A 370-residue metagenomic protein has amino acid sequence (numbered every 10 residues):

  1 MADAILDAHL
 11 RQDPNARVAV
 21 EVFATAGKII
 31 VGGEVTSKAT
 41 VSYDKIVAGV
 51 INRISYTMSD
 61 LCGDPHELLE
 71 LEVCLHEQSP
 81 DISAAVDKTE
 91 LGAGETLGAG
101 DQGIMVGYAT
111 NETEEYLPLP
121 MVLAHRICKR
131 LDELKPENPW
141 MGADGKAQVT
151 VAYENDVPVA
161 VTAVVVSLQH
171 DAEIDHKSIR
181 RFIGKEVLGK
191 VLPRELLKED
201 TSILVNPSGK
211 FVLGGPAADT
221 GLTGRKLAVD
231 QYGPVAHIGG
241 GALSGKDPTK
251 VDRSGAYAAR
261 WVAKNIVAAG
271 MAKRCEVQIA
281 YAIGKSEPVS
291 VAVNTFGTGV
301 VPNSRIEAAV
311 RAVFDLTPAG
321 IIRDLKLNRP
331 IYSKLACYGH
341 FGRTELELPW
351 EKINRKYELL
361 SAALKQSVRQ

Functional and structural regions predicted by a protein language model:
M1-A19, A363: N-terminal, positively charged regions that mediate nucleic acid binding
A16-V20, G145-V151, T201-V205, A272-A282: A short glycine-rich, hydrophobically flanked beta-strand micro-motif that places a catalytic Asp/Glu for divalent metal
A19-S37, I283-E287: Short, charge-patterned binding micro-sites
T25, R274, Y281-Q370: Internal helix-turn-beta structural module
G27, K45, N52-Y56, D60-L213 (+2 more regions): Glycine-rich, mobile lid/loop segments that gate access to catalytic sites or pores
K28-E34, T162-H170, V289-T295: Short, hydrophobic beta-strand segments
L97-T113, V212-A236, G241, I331-E345: Conserved phosphate/anionic-ligand binding catalytic regions in large, soluble enzymes, centered on
I174-V267: Glycine-rich anion/phosphate-binding loop at the beta-strand->alpha-helix junction
